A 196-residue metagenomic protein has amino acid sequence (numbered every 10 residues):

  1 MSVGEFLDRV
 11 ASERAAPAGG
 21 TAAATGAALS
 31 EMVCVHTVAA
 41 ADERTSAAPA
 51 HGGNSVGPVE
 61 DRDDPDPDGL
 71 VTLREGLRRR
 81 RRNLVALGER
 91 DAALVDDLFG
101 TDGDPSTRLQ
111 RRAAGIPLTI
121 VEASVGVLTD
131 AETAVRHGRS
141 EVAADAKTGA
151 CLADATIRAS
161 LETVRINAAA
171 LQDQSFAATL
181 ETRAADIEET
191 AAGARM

Functional and structural regions predicted by a protein language model:
M1-A15, S140: Short, hydrophobic/aliphatic alpha-helical segments
S12-V35, V142-A159: Conserved phosphate/anionic-ligand binding catalytic regions in large, soluble enzymes, centered on
A22-L29, L73, R80-L87, A113-A123 (+4 more regions): Amphipathic alpha-helix face/heptad-repeat signature
E43-A48, D61, A134-V142, I166-A178: Inter-helical turn/loop segments and adjacent helix faces that build the functional surface of alpha-helical bundle
T45-D68: Intrinsically disordered, low-complexity terminal tails and inter-domain linkers enriched for S/T/G/P/D/E
E60-T101: A structural-propensity feature for long, helix-poor, extended segments
D91-L161, N167: Amphipathic alpha-helical interface segments
L161-M196: C-terminal auxiliary extensions adjacent to catalytic cores
